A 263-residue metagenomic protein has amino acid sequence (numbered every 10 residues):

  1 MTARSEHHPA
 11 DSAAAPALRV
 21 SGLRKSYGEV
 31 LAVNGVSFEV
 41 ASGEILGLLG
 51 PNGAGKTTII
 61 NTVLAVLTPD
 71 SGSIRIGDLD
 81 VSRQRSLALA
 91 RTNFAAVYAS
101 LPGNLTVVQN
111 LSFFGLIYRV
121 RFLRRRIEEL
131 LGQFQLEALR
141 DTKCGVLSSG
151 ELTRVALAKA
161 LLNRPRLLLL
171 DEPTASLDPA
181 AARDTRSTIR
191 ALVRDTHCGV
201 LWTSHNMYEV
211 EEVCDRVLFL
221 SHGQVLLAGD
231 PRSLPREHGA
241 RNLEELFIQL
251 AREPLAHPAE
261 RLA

Functional and structural regions predicted by a protein language model:
G72-R83, L87-A88: Conserved ABC transporter NBD signature motif
S112, L116-L139: Conserved ABC ATPase "signature" region
K143-L147: Conserved ABC ATPase signature
R164: Conserved catalytic motifs of ABC-family nucleotide-binding domains
L168-E172: Catalytic Walker B motif of ABC-type/P-loop ATPase nucleotide-binding domains
R183-T196: Helical segment within the ABC ATPase nucleotide-binding domain
